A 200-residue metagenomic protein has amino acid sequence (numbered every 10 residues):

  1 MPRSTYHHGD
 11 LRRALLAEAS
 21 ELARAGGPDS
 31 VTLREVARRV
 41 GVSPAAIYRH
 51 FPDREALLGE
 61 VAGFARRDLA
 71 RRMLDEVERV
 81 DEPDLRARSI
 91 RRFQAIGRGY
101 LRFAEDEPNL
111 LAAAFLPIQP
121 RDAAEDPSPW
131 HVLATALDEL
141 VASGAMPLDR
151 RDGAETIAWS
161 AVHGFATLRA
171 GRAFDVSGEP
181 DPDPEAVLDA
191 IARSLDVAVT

Functional and structural regions predicted by a protein language model:
M1-D10, V80-D81, R86, V199-T200: N-terminal intrinsically disordered/low-complexity leader segments
L11-S20, V36, V61-A65, L69 (+2 more regions): Generic hydrophobic, amphipathic alpha-helix propensity
A14, E18, L22-A56, E60: Helix-turn-helix
A23, L58-A65, A114, D122-E125 (+1 more regions): Alpha-helical DNA-contacting segments of helix-turn-helix folds
E60, L74-L110, R121, W130 (+1 more regions): Hydrophobic alpha-helical connector segments
L101-P120, T167-D175: Amphipathic alpha-helical segments used for helix-helix packing
H131, T135-A142, T167, G171-T200: C-terminal peripheral helix-coil segments that are non-catalytic and often amphipathic
